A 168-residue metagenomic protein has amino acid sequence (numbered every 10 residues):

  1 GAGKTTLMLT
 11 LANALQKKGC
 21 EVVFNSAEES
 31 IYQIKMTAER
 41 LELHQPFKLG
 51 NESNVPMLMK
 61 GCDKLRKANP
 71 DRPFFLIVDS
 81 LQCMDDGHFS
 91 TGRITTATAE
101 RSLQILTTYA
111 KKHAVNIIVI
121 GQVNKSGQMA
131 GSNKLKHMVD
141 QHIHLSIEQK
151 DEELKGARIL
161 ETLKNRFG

Functional and structural regions predicted by a protein language model:
A2, T6-T108: Conserved inter-motif catalytic segment of the P-loop NTP-binding fold
E100, Q104-G168: Phosphate-binding/switch region of NTP-binding enzymes
